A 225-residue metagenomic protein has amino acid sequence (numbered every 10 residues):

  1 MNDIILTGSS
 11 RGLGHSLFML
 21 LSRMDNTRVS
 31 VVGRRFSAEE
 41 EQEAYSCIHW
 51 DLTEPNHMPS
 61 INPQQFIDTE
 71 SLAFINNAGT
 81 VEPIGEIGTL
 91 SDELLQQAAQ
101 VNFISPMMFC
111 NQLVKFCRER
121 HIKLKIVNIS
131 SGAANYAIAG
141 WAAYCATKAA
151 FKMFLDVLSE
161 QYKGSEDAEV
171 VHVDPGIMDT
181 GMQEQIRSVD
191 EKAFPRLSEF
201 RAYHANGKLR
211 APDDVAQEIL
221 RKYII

Functional and structural regions predicted by a protein language model:
S10-M19: N-terminal Rossmann NAD(P)H-binding glycine-rich loop of SDR-like oxidoreductase domains
Q42-N56: Rossmann-fold cofactor-recognition segment
G79-Q96, K115, G140: Conserved mid-core segment of classical short-chain dehydrogenase/reductases
C110, T147: Active-site helix of classical SDR
S131: Residue(s) in the substrate-gating loop at a strand-loop-helix junction that position the organic substrate next
A137-C145, V157: Active-site loop-to-helix junction immediately N-terminal to the catalytic Tyr of the SDR YXXXK motif in Rossmann-fold
A168, H172-P175, T180, S188-I225: C-terminal helical subdomain
